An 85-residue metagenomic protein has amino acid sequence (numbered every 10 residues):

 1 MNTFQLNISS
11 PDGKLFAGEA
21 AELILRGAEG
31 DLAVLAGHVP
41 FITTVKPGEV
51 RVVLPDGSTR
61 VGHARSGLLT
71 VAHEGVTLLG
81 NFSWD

Functional and structural regions predicted by a protein language model:
T3-D85: Compact, glycine-rich, soluble single-domain proteins
